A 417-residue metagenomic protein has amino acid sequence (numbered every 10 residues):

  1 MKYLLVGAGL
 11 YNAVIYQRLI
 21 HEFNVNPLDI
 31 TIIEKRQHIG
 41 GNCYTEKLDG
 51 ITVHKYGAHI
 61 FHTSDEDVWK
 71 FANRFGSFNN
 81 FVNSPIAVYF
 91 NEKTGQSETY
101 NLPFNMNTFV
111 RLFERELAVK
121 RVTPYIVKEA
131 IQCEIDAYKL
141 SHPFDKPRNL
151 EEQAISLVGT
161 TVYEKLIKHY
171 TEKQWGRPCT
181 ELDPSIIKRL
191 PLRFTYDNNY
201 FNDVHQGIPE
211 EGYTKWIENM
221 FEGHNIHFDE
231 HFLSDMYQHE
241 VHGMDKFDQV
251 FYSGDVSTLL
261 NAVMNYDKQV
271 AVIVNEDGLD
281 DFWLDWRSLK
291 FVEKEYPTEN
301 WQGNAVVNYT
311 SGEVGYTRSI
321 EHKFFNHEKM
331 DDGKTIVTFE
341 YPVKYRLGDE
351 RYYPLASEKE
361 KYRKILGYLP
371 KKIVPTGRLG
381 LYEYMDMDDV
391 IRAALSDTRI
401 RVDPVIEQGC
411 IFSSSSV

Functional and structural regions predicted by a protein language model:
M1-Y11: Beta1/beta-strand and adjacent pyrophosphate-binding region of the FAD-binding site in flavoprotein oxidoreductases
Y3, V14-L28, M220-G223: A short, Lys/Arg-enriched amphipathic alpha-helix followed by its capping loop at the start of a domain
Y11, H38, S257: Conserved Rossmann-like nucleotide-cofactor binding loop
I20-L48: Glycine-rich FAD pyrophosphate-binding loop
E22, L233-Y368: Mid-domain catalytic core of redox enzymes that form a hydrophobic substrate pocket/lid adjacent to a catalytic redox
D49-C133, L140: Dinucleotide-binding Rossmann-like beta1-alpha1 core, especially the glycine-rich loop that anchors the ADP
T108-F247: Active-site/ligand-binding neighborhood in enzyme catalytic cores
E350-V417: C-terminal catalytic lobe of FAD-dependent flavoproteins
